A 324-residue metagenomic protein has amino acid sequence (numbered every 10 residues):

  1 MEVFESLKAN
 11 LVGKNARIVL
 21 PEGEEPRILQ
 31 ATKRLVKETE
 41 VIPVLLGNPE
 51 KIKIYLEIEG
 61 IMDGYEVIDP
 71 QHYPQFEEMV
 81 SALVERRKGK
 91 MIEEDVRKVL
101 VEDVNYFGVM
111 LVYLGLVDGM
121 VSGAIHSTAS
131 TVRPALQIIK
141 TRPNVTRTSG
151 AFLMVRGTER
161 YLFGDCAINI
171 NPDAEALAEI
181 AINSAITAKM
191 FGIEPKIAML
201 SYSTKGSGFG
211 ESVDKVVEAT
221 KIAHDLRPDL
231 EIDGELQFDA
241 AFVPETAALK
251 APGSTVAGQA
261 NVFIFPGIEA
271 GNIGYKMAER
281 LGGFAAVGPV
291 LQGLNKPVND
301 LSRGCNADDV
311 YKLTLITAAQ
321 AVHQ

Functional and structural regions predicted by a protein language model:
M1-A257, V262-Q324: Anion-binding alpha/beta catalytic cores of soluble intermediary-metabolism enzymes, centered on
